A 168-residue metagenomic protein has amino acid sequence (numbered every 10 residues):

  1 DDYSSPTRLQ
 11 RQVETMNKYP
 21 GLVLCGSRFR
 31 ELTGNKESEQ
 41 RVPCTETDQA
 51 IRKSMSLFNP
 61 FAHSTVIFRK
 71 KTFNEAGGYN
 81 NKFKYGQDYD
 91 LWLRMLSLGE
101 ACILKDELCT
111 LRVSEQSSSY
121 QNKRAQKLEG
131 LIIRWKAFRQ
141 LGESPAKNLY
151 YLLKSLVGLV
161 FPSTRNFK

Functional and structural regions predicted by a protein language model:
D1-R124: Nucleotide-sugar donor-binding/catalytic module of glycosyltransferases that assemble extracellular/cell-envelope
F83, Y89-D90, S97, A101-K168: C-terminal subregions of glycosyltransferases and related glycan-biosynthesis enzymes
